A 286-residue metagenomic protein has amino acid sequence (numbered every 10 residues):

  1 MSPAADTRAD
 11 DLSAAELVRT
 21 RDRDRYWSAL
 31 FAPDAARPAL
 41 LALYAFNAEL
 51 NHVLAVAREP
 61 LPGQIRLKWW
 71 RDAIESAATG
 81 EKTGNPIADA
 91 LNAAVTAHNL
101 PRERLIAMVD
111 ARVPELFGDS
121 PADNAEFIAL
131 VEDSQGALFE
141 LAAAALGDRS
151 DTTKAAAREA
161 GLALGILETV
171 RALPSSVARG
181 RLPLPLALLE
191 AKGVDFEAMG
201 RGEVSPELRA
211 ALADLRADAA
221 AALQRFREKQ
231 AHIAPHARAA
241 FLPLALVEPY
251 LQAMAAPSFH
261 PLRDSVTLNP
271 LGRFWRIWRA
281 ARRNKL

Functional and structural regions predicted by a protein language model:
M1-N92, P101-R112, V131-E140, S150-I166 (+1 more regions): Catalytic cores of Mg2+-dependent Asp-rich isoprenoid enzymes
H98: Cofactor-binding active-site loop characterized by glycine-rich and histidine/acidic residues
V113-E126, R201-V204: Acidic/His metal-coordination segments adjacent to aromatic residues that form catalytic metal sites in metalloenzymes
L141-A145: Alpha-helical transmembrane segments of multipass membrane proteins
